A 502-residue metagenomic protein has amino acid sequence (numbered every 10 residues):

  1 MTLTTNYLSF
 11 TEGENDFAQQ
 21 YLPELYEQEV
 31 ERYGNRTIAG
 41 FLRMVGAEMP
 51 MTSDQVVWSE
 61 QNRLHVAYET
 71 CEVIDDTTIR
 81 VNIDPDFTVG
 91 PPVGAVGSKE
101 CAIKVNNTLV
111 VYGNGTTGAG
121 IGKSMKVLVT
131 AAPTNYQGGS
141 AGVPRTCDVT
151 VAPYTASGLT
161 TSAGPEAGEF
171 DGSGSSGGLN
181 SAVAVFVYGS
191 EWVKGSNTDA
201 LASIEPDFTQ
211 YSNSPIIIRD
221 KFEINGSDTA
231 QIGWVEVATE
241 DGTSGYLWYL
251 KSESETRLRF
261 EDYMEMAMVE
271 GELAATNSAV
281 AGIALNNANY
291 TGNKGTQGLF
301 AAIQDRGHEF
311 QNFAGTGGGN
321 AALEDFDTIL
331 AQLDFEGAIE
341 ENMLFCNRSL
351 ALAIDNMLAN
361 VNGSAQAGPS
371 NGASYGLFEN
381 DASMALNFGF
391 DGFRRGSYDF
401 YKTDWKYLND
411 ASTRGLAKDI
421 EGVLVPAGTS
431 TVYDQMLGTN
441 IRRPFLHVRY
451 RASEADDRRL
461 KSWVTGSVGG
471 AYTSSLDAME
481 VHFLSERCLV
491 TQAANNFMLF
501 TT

Functional and structural regions predicted by a protein language model:
M1-S383, N387, D404-N409, V425-T502: Flexible, glycine/threonine- and acidic-rich loop/arm segments that mediate assembly and lattice contacts in viral
D391-K418, L424-S430: C-terminal regions of proteins
